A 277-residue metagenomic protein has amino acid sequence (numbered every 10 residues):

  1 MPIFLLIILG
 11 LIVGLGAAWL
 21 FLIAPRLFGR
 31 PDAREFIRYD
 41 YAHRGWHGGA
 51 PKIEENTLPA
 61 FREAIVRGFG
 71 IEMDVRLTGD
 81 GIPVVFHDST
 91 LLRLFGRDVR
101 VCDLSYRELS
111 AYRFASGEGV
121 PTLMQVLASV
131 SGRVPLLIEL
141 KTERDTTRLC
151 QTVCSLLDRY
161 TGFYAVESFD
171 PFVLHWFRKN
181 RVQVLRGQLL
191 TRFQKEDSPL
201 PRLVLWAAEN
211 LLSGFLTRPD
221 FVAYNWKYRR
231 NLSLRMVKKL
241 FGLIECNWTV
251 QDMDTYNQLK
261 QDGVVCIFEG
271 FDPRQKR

Functional and structural regions predicted by a protein language model:
P2-R277: Phosphate-group recognition and catalysis centered on beta-loop-alpha active-site segments
